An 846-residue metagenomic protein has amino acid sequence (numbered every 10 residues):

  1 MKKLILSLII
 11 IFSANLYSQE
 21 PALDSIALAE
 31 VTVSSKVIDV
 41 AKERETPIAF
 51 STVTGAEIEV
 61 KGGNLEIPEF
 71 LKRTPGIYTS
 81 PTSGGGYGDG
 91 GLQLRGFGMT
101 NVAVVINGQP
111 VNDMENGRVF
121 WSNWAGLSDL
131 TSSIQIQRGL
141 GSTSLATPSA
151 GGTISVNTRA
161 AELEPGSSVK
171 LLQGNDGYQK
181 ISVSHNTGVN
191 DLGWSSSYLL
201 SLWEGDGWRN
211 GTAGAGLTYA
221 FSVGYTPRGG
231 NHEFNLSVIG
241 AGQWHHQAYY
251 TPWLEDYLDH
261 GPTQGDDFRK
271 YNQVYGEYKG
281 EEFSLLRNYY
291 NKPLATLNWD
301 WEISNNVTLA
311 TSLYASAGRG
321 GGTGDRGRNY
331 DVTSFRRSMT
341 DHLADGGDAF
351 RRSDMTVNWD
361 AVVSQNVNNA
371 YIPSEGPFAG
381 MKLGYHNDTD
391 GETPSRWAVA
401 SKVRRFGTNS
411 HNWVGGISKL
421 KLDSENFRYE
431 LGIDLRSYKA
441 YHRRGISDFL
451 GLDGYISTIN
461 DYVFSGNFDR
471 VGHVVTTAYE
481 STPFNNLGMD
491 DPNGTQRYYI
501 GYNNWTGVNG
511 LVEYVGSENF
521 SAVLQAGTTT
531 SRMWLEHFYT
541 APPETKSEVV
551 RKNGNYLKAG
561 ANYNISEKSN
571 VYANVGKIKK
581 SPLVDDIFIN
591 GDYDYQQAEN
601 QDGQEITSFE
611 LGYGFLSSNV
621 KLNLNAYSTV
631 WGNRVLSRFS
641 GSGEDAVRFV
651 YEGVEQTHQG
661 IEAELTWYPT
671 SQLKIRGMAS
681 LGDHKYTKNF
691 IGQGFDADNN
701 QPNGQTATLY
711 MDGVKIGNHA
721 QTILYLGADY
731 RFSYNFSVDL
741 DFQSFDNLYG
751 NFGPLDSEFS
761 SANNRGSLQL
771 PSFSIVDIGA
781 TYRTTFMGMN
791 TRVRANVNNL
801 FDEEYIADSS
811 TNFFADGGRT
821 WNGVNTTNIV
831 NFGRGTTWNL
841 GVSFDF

Functional and structural regions predicted by a protein language model:
E30-G62, G91: N-terminal periplasmic "start-of-domain" segments of outer-membrane beta-barrel proteins
P68-P110, S132: Extracytoplasmic beta-strand/coil segments of soluble accessory domains associated with Gram-negative outer-membrane
P110-R138: Short acidic/polar hinge/loop motifs at secondary-structure boundaries that mediate gating or recognition
G166, Q173-E204, R209-A248, Y257 (+2 more regions): Transmembrane beta-barrel wall of Gram-negative outer-membrane proteins
G224, E233-T296, T323-R405, R470-M489 (+1 more regions): Acidic/polar loop-and-plug regions of large Gram-negative outer-membrane beta-barrel proteins
A310-Y314, N564, N570-G576, D586 (+4 more regions): Membrane-embedded beta-barrel scaffold of Gram-negative outer-membrane proteins
E518, A626-V630, Y651-L755, S843-D845: Gram-negative outer-membrane beta-barrel transporters
K579, S744-D756, Y782-F846: C-terminal beta-signal and adjacent terminal beta-strands/loops of Gram-negative outer-membrane beta-barrel proteins
